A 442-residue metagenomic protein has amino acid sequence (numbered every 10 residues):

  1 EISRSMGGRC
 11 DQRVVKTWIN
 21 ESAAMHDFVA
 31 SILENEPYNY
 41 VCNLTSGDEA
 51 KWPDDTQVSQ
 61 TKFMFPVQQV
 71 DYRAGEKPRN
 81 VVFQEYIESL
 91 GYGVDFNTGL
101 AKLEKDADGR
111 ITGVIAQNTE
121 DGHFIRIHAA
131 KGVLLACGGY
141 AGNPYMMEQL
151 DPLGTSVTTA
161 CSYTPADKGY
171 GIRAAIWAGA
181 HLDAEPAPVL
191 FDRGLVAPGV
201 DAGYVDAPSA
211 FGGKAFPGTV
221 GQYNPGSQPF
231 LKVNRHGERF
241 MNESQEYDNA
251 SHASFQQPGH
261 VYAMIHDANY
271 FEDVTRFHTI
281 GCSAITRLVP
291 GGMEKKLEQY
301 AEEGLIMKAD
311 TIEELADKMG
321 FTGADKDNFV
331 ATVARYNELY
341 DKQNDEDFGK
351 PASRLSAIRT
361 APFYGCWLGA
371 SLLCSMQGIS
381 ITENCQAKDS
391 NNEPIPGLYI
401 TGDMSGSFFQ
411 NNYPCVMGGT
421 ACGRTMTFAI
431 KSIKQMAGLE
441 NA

Functional and structural regions predicted by a protein language model:
E1-W18: Glycine-rich active-site loop/strand segments that organize a redox cofactor
R9-V14, I32-S46, H181-A184, P188 (+1 more regions): A short alpha-helix-loop-beta-strand transition element characteristic of N-terminal alpha/beta dinucleotide-binding
T17-F124, P144-Y145, Y204-D206, L339-T360: Conserved redox-cofactor binding core of oxidoreductases
K102, T322-N412, V416: A glycine-rich dinucleotide-binding beta-alpha-beta segment and adjacent secondary-structure elements that constitute
Q117, A129-A130, L135-C137, R235 (+1 more regions): Short, well-ordered coil/turn residues at beta-beta hairpins and beta-strand->alpha-helix junctions within
E120-H123, I127-D201, S251, V416 (+1 more regions): Glycine-rich loop(s) and the adjacent beta-strand/alpha-helix scaffold that form part
I125-A130, T279-A284, Q377-A442: C-terminal structured subdomain/cap of oxidoreductase catalytic cores
I172-A174, A178-A324: An anion/pyrophosphate-binding glycine-rich loop and adjacent beta-alpha core in soluble alpha-beta enzymes
